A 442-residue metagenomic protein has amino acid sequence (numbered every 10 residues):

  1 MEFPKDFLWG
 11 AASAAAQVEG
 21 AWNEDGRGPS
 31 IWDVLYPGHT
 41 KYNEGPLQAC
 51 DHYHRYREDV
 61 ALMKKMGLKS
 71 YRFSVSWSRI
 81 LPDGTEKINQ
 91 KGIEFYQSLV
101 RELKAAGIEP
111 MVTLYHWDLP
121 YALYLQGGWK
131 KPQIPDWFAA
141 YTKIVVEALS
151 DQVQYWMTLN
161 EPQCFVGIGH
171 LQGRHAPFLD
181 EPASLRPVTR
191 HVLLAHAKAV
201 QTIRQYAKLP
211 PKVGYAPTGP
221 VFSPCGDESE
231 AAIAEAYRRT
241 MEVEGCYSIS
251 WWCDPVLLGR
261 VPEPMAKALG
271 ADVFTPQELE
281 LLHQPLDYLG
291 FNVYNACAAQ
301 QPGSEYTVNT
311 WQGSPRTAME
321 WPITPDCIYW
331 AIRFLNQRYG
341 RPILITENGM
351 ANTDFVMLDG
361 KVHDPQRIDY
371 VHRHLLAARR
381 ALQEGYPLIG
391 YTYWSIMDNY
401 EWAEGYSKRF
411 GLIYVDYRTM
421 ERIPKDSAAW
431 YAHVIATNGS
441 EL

Functional and structural regions predicted by a protein language model:
M1-T40, D83-T85, I93-G360, Q366-L442: Active-site region of glycoside hydrolase catalytic domains
D6-L8, Y53, S70: A common structural microfeature
G28-A61, M66: Aromatic- and Gly/Pro-rich amphipathic surface segment
R55-S76, Q284, Y288: Catalytic domains of carbohydrate-active enzymes, especially glycoside hydrolases
V75-I88: Glycine-rich, proline-tolerant flexible connector loops at the mouths of alpha/beta enzymes
